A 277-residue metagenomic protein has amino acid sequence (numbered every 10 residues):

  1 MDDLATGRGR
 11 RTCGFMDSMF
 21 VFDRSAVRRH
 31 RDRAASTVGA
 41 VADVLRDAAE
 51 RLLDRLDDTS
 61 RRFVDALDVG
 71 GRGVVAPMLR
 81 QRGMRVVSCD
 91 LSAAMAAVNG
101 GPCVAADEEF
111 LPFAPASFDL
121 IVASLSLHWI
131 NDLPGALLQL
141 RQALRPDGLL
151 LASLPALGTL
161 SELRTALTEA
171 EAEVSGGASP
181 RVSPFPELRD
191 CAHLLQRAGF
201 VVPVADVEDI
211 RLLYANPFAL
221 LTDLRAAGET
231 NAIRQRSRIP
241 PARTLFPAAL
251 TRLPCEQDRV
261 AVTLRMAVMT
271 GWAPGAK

Functional and structural regions predicted by a protein language model:
D17-D58: Class I SAM-dependent methyltransferase Rossmann-like catalytic core, especially the SAM/SAH-binding loop
T37, V41, V201-K277: Conserved Class I S-adenosyl-L-methionine
D54, R61-A114, L120, P134-G135: Class I SAM-dependent methyltransferase SAM/SAH-binding core
D119-P134, L154: A short SAM/SAH-binding and catalytic strip from SAM-dependent methyltransferases
P134-L149: A short glycine-rich, Lys/Arg-flanked "PGG" loop and its adjoining helix->strand segment in the class I
L151-A215, T230-I239: Conserved catalytic/acceptor-binding region of the Class I
